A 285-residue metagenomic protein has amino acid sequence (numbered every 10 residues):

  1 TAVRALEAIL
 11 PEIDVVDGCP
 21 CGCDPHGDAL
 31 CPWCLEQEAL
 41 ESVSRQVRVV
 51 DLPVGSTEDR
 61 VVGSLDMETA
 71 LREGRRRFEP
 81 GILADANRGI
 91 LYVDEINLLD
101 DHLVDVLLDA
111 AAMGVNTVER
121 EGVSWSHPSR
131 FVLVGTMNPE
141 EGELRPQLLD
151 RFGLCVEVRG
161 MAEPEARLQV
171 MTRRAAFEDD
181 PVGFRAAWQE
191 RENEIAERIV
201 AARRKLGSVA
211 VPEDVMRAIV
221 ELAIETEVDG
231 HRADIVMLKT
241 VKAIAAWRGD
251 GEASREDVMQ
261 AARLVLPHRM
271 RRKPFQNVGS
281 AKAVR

Functional and structural regions predicted by a protein language model:
T1-A162: Conserved ASCE/P-loop NTPase catalytic core
E7-V15, D66-M67, R88, A112-N116 (+6 more regions): Non-catalytic alpha-helical coupling and interface elements of nucleotide-dependent molecular machines and regulators
V43, L52, V118, P128-S129 (+5 more regions): Hydrophobic/basic alpha-helical segments enriched in Actinobacteria
E58-G63, L144-R203: Conserved AAA+ ATPase core "coupling" helix
L99, V123-W125, L144, V211 (+2 more regions): Short, surface-exposed helix-loop/turn micro-motifs enriched in polar/charged residues
V182-M237: Conserved AAA+ ATPase small/helical "lid" subdomain
A218-A233, K239, A243-R285: C-terminal engagement/docking regions of AAA+ P-loop ATPases
